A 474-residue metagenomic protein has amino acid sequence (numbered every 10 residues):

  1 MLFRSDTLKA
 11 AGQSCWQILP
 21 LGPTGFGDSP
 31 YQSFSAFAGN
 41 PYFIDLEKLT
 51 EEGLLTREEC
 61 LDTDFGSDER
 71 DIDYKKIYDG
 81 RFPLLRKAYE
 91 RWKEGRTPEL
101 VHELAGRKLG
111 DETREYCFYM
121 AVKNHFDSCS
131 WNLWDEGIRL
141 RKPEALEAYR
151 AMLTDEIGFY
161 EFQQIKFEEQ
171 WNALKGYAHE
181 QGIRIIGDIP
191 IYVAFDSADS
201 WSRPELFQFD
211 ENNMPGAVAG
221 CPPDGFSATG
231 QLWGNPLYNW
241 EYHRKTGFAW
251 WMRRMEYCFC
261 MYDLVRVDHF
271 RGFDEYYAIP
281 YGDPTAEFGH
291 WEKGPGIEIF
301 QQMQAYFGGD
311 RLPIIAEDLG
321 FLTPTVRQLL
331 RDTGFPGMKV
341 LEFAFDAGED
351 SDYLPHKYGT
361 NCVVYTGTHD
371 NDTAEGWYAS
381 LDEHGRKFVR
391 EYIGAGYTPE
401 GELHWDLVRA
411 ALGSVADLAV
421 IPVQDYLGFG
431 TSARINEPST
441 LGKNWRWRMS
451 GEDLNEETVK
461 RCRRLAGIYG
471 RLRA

Functional and structural regions predicted by a protein language model:
S5-A38: Nucleic acid-processing catalytic cores of prokaryotic defense/repair systems
A11-P20, A178, R184-P190, C258-G272: Short acidic catalytic loops
D28-E168, V193-V420, Q424-Y426, T431 (+1 more regions): Alpha-amylase-like alpha-glycosidases and glucanotransferases acting on alpha-linked glucans and related
I138, W447, K460, I468-A474: Domain-scale activation on soluble regions of proteins
Y160-V193: Conserved, well-ordered alpha-helix/loop/beta-strand core segments that scaffold catalytic motifs
N455-E457: A short acidic/small-residue loop/turn micro-motif
